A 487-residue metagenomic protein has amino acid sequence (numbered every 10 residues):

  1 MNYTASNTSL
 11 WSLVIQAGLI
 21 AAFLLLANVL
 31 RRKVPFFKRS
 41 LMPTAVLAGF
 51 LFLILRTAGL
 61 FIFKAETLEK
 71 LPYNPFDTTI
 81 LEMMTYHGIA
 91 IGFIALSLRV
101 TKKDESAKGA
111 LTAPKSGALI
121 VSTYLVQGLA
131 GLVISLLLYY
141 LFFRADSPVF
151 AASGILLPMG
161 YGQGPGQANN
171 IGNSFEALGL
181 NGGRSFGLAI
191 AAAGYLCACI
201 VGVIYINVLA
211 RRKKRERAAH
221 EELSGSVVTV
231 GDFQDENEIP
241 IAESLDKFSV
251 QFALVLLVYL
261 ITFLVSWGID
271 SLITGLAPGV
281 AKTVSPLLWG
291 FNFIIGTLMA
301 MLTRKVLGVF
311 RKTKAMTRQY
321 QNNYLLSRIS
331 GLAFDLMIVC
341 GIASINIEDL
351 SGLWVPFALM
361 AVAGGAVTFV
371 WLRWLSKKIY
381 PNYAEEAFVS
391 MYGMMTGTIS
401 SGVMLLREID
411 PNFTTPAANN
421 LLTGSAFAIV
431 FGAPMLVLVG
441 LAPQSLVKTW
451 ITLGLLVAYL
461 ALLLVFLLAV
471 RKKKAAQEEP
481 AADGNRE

Functional and structural regions predicted by a protein language model:
M1-L10, A210-S249, T274-T283, G308-Q321 (+1 more regions): Intrinsically disordered, low-complexity non-transmembrane regions of multi-pass membrane transporters
F23, F50-L55, D77-A110, L298-V309 (+2 more regions): Hydrophobic transmembrane alpha-helices of secondary-active transporters and Na+-translocating membrane complexes
V34-L41, T67-L81, R99-L119, G308-L326 (+3 more regions): Interfacial helix-loop-helix linkers and transmembrane-helix boundary segments in multi-pass membrane proteins
F36-R39, V100-P114, Y139-A151, N173-S185 (+5 more regions): Juxtamembrane helix-boundary/capping and inter-helix hinge elements in multi-pass membrane proteins
K102-I134, I190, V250, V255 (+5 more regions): Entry/N-cap segments of selected transmembrane alpha helices and their immediately preceding amphipathic helices
V121-S122, I134, A145-G182, Y205 (+2 more regions): Alpha-helical membrane segments and immediately flanking helix-loop junctions that form or couple to the substrate/ion
V258-I379: Transmembrane helical segments that form the transport core of multi-pass membrane transport proteins
L336-E348, F357, A361-R471: C-terminal transmembrane helix pair
